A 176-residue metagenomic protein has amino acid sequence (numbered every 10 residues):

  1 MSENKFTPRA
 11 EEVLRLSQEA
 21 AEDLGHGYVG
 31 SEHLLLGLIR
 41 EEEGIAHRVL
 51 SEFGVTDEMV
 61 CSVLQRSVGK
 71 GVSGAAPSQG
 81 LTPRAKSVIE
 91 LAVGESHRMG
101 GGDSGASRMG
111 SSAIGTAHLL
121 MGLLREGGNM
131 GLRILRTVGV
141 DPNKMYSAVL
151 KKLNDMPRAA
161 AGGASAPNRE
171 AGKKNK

Functional and structural regions predicted by a protein language model:
M1-K176: Histone-fold recognition with a strong bias for associated Lys/Arg-rich disordered tails
